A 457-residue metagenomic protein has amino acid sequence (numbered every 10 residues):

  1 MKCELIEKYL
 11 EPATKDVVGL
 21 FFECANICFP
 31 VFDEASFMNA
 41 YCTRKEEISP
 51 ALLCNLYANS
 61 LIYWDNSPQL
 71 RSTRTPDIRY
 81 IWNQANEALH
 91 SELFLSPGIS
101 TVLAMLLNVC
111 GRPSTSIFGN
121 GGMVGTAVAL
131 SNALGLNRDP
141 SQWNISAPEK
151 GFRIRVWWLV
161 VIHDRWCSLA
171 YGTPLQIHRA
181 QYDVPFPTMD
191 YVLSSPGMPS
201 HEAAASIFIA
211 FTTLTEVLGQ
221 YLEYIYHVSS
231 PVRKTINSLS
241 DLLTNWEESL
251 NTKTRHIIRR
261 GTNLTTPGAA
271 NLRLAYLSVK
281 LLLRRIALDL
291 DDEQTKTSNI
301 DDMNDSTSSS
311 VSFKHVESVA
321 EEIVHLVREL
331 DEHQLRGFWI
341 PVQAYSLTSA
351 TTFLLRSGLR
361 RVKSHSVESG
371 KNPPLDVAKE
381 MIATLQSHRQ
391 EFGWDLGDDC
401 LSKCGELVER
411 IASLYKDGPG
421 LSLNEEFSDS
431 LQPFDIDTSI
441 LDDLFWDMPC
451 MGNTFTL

Functional and structural regions predicted by a protein language model:
M1-F118, W143, P148, L169 (+5 more regions): C-terminal transcriptional activation/regulatory domains of eukaryotic transcription factors
K15-F22, Y57, T75-L89, G121-S131 (+13 more regions): Hydrophobic core segments within long, regular secondary-structure runs in both alpha- and beta-rich folds
N26, H90-L93, N132-D139, E248-N251 (+5 more regions): Helix-capping and short linker residues that terminate individual alpha-solenoid repeat units
V31, A35-T43, Y57-Y63, Y80-D139 (+6 more regions): Hydrophobic/aromatic-rich effector regions of fungal transcription factors
E47, A51, I99, G151 (+4 more regions): Residue signature of alpha-solenoid helical repeat architecture, marking inter-repeat boundaries and helix-start
Q84, L134-N137, I145-T252, L290-D302 (+1 more regions): Fungal transcription factor middle regulatory core
D183, Q220-Y224, S306-L457: Fungal C-terminal regulatory tails
L239-S312, V319, H325-L326, S349: Cytosolic regulatory protein-protein interaction regions
